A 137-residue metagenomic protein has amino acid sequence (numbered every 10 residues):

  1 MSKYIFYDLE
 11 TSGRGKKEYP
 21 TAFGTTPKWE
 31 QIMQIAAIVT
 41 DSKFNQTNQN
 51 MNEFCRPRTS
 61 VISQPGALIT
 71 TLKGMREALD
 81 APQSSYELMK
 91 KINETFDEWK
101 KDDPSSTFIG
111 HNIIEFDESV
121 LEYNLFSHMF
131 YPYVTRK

Functional and structural regions predicted by a protein language model:
S2-E122: Conserved non-catalytic scaffold segment of RNase H-like nuclease domains
D117-K137: Substrate-recognition/cap helix-loop segment adjacent to the acidic, metal-dependent catalytic center of Asp-based
